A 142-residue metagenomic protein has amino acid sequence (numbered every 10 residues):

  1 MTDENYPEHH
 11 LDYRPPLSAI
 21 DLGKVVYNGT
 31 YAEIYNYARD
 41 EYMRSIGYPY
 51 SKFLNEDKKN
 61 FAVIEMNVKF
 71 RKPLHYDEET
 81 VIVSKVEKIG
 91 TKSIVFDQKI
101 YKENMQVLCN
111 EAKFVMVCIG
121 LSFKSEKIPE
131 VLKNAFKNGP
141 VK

Functional and structural regions predicted by a protein language model:
M1-S45: Catalytic strand-loop segment that frames the active site of acyl-thioester-processing enzymes
T2-D3, L11, F70, L74-Y76 (+1 more regions): HotDog/MaoC-like acyl-thioester-processing domains
P15-L17, Y48, E56, F123: Residue-level signal for pocket-adjacent positions within structured domains
K24-V25, F61, V107, E126: Residues that recognize and position ribonucleotide moieties
E33-I34, A62, V115: Residue-level recognition of specific faces of alpha-helices
M43-I89, S93-I94, N110-E111: Hydrophobic beta-strand-centered segment that forms part of the acyl-chain substrate-binding groove
